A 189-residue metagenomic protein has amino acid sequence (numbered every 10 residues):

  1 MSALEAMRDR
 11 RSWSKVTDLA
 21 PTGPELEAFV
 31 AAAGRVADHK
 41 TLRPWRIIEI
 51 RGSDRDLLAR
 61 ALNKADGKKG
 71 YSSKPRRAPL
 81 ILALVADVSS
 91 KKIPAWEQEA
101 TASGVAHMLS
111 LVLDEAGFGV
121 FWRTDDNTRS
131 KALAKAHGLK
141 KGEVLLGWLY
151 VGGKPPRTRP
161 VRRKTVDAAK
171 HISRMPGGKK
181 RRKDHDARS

Functional and structural regions predicted by a protein language model:
M1-L80, K180-S189: N-terminal amphipathic, basic helical "cap/leader" segment at the start of enzyme domains
R11, A86-V88: Short, histidine-centered active-site or binding-site loop motifs used for metal coordination, general acid-base
A33, L82, S90-A136: Small-aliphatic-rich amphipathic alpha-helix that forms the alpha element of a beta-alpha
G52-L57, V88-S90, P155: Short, charged/polar surface micro-motifs in flexible loops or helix N-caps
K64-D66, E99-A100, G138, V166: Short, solvent-exposed amphipathic alpha-helical segments in soluble enzyme and RNA/protein-processing domains
K68-I81, H137-R162: A glycine-rich helix N-cap at a beta->alpha junction
R159-S189: Phosphate/diphosphate-binding glycine-rich loops and adjacent basic-rich segments that engage nucleotide
